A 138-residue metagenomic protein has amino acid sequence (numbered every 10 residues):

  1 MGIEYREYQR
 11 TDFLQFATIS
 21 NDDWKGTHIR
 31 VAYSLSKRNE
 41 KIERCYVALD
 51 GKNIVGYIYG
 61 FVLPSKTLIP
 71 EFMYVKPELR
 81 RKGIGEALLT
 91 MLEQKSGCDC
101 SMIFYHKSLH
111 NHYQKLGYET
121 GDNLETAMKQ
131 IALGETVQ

Functional and structural regions predicted by a protein language model:
G2-F16: A short beta-loop-alpha structural element at the N-terminal edge of CoA-dependent acyl/N-acetyltransferase catalytic
N21-G51, Y59: Active-site rim helix/loop that mediates acceptor-substrate recognition in acyltransferases
V47, N53-V62, L68-Y74: Conserved beta-strand in the GNAT
V75, R81-Q94: Conserved acetyl-CoA-binding loop-helix of GNAT-fold acetyltransferases
K95-S108: Conserved GNAT acetyl-CoA-binding A-motif
M102-F104, E119-Q138: Conserved catalytic-core motifs of GNAT/GCN5-like acyltransferases
Y113-Q114, Y118: Conserved active-site tyrosine of GNAT-family acetyltransferases
